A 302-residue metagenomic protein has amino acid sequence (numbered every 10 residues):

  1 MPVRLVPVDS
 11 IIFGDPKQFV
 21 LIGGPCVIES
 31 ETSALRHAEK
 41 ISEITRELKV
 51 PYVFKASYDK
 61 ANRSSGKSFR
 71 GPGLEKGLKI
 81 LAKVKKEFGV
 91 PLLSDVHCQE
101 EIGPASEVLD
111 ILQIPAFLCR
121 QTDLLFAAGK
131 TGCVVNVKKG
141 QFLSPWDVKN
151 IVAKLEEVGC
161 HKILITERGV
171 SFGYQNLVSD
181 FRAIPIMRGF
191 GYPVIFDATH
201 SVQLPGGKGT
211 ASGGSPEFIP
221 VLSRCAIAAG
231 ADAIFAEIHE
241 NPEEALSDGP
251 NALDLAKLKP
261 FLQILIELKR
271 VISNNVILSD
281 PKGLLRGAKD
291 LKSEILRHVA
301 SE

Functional and structural regions predicted by a protein language model:
M1-L21, I272-N275: N-terminal amphipathic alpha-helix/helix-capping segment at the start of soluble metabolic enzymes
P16-F19, L48-Y52, K86-L92, V108-D110 (+4 more regions): Short, well-ordered coil/turn segments that N-cap beta-strands
P25-A34, Y52-L74, I238-G249: Glycine-rich, proline-tolerant flexible connector loops at the mouths of alpha/beta enzymes
V27-I41, P72-K79, G213-V221: Glycine-rich anion/phosphate-binding loops
I41, F69-L93, A128-V134, P185-V194 (+1 more regions): Alpha-helix-loop-beta-strand connector modules within alpha/beta enzyme cores
P72-G73, V90-E101, D110-D123, V134-P145 (+1 more regions): Catalytic beta/alpha-barrel core
G132-I238: Catalytic alpha/beta core domains of metabolic enzymes, predominantly
S279-E302: A cross-taxon signal for low-complexity, glycine/charged-rich
